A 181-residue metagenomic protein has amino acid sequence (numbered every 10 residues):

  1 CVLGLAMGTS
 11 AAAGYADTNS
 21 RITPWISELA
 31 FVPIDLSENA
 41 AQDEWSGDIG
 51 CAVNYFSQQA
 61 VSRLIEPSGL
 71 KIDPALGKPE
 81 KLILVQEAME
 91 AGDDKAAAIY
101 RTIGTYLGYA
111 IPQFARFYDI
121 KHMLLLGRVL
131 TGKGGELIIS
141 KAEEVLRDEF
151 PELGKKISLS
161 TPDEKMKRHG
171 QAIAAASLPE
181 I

Functional and structural regions predicted by a protein language model:
L3, T18, E38-I181: ATP-binding/phosphotransfer module of carbohydrate and carboxylate kinases, centering on a glycine-rich
G4-A6, A11-D17: Short beta-strand scaffold segments in enzyme catalytic cores
G8-A11, P33, V129: Glycine-rich beta-alpha junction loops
I26-E44: Acidic-enriched catalytic cores of C-N bond-cleaving enzymes acting on peptides and small amides
